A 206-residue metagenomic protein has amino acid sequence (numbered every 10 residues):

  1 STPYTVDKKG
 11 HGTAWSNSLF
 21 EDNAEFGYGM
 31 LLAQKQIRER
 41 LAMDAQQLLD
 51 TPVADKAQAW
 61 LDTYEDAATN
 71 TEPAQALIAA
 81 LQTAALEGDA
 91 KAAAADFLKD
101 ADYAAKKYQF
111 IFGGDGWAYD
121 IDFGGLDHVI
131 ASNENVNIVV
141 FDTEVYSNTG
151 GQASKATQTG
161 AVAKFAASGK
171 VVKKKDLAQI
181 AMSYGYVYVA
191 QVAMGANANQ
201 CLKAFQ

Functional and structural regions predicted by a protein language model:
S1-T2, N17-S18, D22-A24, K35 (+5 more regions): Fold-independent oxyanion-binding glycine-rich loops and adjacent beta-strand/coil segments at enzyme active sites
S1-V6, M43-D44, L48-K56, V129-T143: Carboxylate/His-rich catalytic cores and anion/metal-binding grooves
T2-T13, K203-Q206: Glycine/aspartate-rich loop-and-adjacent alpha/beta segment that forms the canonical ThDP
K9-S16, A163-A167: Short, Lys/Arg-enriched charge-dense amphipathic segments
T13, N17-E21, A153-T157: Surface-exposed loop and adjacent secondary-structure segments within mature catalytic domains
F20-A92, D96: N-terminal leader/propeptide and maturation segments of large enzyme subunits in energy/redox metabolism and hydrolases
A90-K91, D96-L98, Y103-G113, A118-V136 (+1 more regions): Glycine-rich ThDP/TPP pyrophosphate-binding loop and its adjacent helix/strand module within ThDP-dependent enzymes
